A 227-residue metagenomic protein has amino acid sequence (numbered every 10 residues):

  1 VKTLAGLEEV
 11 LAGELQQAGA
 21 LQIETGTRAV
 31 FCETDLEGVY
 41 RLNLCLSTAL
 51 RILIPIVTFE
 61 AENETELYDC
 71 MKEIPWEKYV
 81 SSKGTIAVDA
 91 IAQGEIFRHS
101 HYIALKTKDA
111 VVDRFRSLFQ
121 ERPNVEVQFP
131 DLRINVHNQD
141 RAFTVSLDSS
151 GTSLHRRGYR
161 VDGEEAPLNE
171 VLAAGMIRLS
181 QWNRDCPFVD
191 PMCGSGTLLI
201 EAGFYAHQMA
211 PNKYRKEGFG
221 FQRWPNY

Functional and structural regions predicted by a protein language model:
V1-P130: Non-catalytic nucleic-acid substrate-recognition regions in nucleic-acid-modifying enzymes
T27, L147-S149, M192: Glycine-rich, histidine-containing beta strand-loop boundary motifs that form or position
G38, G94, A142, G151 (+2 more regions): Short loop/turn segments at secondary-structure transitions that flank enzyme active sites
A87, T144-S146, D190: A structural signal for short, well-ordered beta-strand segments and their strand-loop junctions that often border
E121-Q139, G194-G196: Positively charged, low-complexity, intrinsically disordered RNA-binding extensions
I134-S150: C-terminal edge-of-domain segments
V145-L179: SAM-dependent Rossmann-like transferase core, predominantly class I methyltransferases with a strong bias toward
L168-Y227: Conserved S-adenosyl-L-methionine
